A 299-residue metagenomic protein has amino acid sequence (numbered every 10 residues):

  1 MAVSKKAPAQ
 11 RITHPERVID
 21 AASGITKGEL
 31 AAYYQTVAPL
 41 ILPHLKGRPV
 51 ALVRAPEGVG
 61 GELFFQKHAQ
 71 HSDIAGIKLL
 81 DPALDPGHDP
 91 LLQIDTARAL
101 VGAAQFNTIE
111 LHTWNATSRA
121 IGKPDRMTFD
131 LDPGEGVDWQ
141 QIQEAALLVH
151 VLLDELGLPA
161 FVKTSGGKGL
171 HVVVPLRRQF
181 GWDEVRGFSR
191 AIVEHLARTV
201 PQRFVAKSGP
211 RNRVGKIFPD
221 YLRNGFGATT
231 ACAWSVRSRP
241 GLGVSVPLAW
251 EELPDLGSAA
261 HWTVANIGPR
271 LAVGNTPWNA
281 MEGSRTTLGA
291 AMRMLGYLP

Functional and structural regions predicted by a protein language model:
M1-A32, L42, K46-G47, F106-R126 (+2 more regions): C-terminal accessory nucleic-acid interaction domains of nucleic acid-metabolism proteins
A2-D95, L100-A104: Charge-rich, low-complexity segments
T36, E144-V151, G187-H195: Long, highly charged amphipathic alpha-helices
L52-A55, A160-G166, K207-R211: Short beta-strand
V59-E62, S72, V137, G169-H171 (+1 more regions): Flexible loop/turn segments at secondary-structure boundaries
P90-S165, L176-E184, P299: Signature for HUH/AEP ssDNA processing cores
H171-R177, F218-Y221: A short beta-strand motif that forms the metal-chelation/ATP-contact edge of phosphoryl-transfer active sites
